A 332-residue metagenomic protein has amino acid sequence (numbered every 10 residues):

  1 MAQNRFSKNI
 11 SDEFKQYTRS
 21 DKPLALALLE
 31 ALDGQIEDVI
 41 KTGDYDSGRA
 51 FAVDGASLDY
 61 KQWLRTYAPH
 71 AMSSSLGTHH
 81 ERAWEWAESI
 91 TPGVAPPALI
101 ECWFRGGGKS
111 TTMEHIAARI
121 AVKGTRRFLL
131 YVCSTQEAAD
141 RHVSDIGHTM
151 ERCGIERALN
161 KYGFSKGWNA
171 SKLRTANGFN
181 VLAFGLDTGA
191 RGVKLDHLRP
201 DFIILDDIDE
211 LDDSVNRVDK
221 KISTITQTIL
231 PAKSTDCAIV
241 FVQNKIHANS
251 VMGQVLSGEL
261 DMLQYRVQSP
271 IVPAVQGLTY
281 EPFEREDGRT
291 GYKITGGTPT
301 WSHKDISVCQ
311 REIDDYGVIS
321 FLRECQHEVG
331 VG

Functional and structural regions predicted by a protein language model:
M1-P97: N-terminal accessory segments
E81-E88, T111-V122, D206: Contiguous, well-ordered alpha-helical segments that form the cores/surfaces of helical PPI scaffolds
V94-I116: Walker A/P-loop
T111-E114, D140-S144, N249-L256: A short acidic (Asp/Glu
I120-F128, E151: Post-Walker A helix-loop "phosphate-sensing" segment adjacent to the P-loop in P-loop NTPases
V132-D187: Conserved nucleotide-state-sensing and coupling region of NTP-binding domains
S171-Q227: Conserved RecA-like ASCE ATPase "motif II neighborhood" in helicase/translocase motors
D213-G332: Non-catalytic, compositionally simple segments
